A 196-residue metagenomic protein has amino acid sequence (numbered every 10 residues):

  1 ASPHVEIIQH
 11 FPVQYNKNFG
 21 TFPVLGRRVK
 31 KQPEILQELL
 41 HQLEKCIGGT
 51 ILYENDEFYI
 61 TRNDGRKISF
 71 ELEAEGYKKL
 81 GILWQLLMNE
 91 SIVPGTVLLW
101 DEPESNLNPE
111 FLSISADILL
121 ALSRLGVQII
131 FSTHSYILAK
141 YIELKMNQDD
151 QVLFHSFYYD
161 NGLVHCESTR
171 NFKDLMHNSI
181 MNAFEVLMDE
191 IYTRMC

Functional and structural regions predicted by a protein language model:
A1-G95, D160-C196: Phosphate-coordinating catalytic segments in nucleotide- and nucleic-acid-processing enzymes
K78-G81, S113, D117: Short, contiguous clusters of charged residues that form electrostatic/catalytic patches at enzyme active sites, used
E90, N106, L122-S123: Glycine-centered small-residue hotspots that permit tight backbone geometry or close packing
V97-L99: Walker B motif beta-strand of ABC-family P-loop ATPases
D101-P103: Walker B catalytic acidic pair
S105-N106, A116: Surface-exposed loop-to-helix/strand elements on domain peripheries
I114-C196: C-terminal lobe/lid and adjacent interdomain/linker elements of RecA-like ASCE P-loop ATPase modules
